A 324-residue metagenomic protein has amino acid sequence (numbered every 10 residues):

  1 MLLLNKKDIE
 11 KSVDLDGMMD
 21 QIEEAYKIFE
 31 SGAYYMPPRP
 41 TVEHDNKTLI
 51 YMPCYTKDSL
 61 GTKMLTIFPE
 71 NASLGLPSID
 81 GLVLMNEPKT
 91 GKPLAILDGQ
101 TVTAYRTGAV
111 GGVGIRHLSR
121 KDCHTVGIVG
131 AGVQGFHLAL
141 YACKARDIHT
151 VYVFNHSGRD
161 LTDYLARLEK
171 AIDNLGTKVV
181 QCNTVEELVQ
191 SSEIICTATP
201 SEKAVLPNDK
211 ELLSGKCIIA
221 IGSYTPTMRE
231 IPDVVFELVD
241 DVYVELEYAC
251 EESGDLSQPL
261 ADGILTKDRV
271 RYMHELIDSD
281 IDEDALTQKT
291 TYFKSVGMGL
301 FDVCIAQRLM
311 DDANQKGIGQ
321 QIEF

Functional and structural regions predicted by a protein language model:
M1-A104, G112, D122, L300-V303 (+1 more regions): N-terminal ligand-binding/catalytic initiation module
L118-T125, D147, L213-S214: Short helix-loop-beta connector
A131-G132: Glycine-rich Rossmann-fold phosphate-binding loop(s) that bind the pyrophosphate of adenine dinucleotide cofactors
K144-I172: NAD(P)-binding Rossmann-fold cofactor-contacting core
L175-S192, D209-K210: Short acidic low-complexity segments
E186, E202-C217, E230-D233: Rossmann-fold NAD(P) dinucleotide-binding segment
E193, T199-S201, G222-S223, E247: Short glycine-/small-residue-rich Rossmann-like dinucleotide-binding loops
S214, I221-D280: Rossmann-fold NAD(P)-binding glycine/threonine-rich loop
